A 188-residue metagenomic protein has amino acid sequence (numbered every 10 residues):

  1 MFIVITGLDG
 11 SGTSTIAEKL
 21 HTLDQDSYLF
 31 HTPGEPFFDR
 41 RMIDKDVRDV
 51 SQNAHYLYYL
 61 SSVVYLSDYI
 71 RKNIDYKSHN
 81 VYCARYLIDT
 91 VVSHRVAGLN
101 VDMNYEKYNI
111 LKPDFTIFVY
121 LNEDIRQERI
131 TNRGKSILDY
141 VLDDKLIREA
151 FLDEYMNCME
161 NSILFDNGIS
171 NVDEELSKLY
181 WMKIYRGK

Functional and structural regions predicted by a protein language model:
I5: Hydrophobic anchor at the beta1->P-loop junction of P-loop NTPases
L8: P-loop (Walker A) phosphate-binding loop of NTP-binding proteins
T13-S14: Walker A/P-loop
T22-F30: Post-Walker A helix-loop "phosphate-sensing" segment adjacent to the P-loop in P-loop NTPases
T32-N100: ATP-dependent small-molecule kinase phosphotransfer cores that center on conserved nucleotide phosphate-binding segments
T90-S93, A97-D153: A glycine- and Lys/Arg-enriched "phosphate-lid" helix/loop adjacent to the NTP-binding pocket of small-molecule kinases
Q127-K188: NTP-dependent small-molecule kinase module
